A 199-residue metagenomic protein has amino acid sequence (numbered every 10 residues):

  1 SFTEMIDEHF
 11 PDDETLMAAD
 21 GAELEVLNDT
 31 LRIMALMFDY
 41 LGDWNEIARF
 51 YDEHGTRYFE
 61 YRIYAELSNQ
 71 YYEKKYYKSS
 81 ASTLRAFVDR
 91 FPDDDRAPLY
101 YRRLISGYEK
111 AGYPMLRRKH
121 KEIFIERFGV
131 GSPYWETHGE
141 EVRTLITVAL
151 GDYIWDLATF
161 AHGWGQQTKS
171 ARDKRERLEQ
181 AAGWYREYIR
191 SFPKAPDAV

Functional and structural regions predicted by a protein language model:
S1-V199: Acidic, polar-rich low-complexity tracts and alpha-helical solenoid repeat scaffolds
